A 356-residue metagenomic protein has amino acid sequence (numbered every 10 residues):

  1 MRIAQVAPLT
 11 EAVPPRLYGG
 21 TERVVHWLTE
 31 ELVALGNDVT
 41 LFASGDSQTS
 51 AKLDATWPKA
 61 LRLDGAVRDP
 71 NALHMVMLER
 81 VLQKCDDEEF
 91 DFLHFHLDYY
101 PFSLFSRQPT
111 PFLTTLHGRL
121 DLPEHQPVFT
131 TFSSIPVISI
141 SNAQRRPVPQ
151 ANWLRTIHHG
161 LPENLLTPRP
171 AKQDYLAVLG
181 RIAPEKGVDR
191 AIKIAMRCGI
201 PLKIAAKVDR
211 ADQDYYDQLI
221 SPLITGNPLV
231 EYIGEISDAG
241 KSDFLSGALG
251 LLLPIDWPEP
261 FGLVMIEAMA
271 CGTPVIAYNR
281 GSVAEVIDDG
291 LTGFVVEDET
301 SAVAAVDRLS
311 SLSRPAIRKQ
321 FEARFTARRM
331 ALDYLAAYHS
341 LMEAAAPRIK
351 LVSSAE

Functional and structural regions predicted by a protein language model:
M1-E356: Catalytic cores of nucleotide-sugar-dependent glycosyltransferases that transfer UDP/GDP/TDP-activated
